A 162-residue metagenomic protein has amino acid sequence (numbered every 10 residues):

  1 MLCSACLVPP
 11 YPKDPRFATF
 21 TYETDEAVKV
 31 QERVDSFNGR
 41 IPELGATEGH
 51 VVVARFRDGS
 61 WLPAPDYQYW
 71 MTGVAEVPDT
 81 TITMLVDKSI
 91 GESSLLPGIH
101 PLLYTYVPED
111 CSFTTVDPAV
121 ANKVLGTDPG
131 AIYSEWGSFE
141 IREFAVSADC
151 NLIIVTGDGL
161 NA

Functional and structural regions predicted by a protein language model:
M1-S4: Sec-dependent bacterial lipoprotein signal peptides
C6-G73: N-terminal export/targeting and maturation segments
E23-E26, E32, E43, E48 (+5 more regions): Glutamate identity and glutamate-enriched acidic tracts
E43-K123: Mature extracytoplasmic domains of secretory-pathway proteins
G98-A162: Extracytoplasmic electrostatic interaction patches
